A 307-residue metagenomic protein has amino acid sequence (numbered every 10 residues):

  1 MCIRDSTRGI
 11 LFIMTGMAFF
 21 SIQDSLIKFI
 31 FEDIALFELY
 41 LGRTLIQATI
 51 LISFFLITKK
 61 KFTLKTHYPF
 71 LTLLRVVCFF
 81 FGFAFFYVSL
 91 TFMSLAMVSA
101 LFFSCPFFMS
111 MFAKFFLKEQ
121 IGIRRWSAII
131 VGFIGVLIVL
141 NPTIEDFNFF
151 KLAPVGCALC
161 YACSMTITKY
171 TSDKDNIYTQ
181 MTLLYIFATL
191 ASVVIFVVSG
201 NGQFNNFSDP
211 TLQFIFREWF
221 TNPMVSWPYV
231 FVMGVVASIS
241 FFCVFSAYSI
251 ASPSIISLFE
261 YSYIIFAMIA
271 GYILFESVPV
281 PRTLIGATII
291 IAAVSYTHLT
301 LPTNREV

Functional and structural regions predicted by a protein language model:
M1-D5, T297-T303: Conserved small/polar residues in nucleotide/adenosyl-binding loops
R8-M14, F62-F85, F149-V155, N206-I239: Loop-to-transmembrane-helix transition segments
K28, F37, D146-S208, F220: Transmembrane alpha-helical segments that form core, pore/gating elements of small-molecule transporters/exporters
I30, L39, S89, L95 (+7 more regions): Hydrophobic/aromatic residues within transmembrane alpha-helices of multi-pass small-molecule transporters
I34-F81, C160-I167, L184-G200: Transmembrane alpha-helices of multi-pass small-molecule transport proteins
V98-S104, S172-F187, S238-Y272: Helix-helix packing/entry segments at the starts of transmembrane helices
C105-S127, I265-L284: C-terminal transmembrane-helix exit sites in multi-pass transporters
R124-N141, R282-L299: Hydrophobic transmembrane alpha-helices of multi-pass small-molecule transport proteins
